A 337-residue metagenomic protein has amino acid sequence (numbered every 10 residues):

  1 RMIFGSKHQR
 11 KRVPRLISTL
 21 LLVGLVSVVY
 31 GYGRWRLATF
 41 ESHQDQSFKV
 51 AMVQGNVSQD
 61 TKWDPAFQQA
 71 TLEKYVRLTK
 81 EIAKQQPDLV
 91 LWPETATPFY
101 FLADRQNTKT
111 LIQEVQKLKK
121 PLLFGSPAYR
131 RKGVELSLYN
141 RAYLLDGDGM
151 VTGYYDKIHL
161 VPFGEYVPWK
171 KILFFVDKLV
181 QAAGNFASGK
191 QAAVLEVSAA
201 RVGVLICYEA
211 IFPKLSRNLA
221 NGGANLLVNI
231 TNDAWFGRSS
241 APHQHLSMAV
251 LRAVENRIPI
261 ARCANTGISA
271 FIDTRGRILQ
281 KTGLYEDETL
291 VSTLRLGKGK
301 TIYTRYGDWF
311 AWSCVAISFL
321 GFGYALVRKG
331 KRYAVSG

Functional and structural regions predicted by a protein language model:
R1-G337: Enzyme catalytic cores with a strong preference for nitrogen-chemistry domains
